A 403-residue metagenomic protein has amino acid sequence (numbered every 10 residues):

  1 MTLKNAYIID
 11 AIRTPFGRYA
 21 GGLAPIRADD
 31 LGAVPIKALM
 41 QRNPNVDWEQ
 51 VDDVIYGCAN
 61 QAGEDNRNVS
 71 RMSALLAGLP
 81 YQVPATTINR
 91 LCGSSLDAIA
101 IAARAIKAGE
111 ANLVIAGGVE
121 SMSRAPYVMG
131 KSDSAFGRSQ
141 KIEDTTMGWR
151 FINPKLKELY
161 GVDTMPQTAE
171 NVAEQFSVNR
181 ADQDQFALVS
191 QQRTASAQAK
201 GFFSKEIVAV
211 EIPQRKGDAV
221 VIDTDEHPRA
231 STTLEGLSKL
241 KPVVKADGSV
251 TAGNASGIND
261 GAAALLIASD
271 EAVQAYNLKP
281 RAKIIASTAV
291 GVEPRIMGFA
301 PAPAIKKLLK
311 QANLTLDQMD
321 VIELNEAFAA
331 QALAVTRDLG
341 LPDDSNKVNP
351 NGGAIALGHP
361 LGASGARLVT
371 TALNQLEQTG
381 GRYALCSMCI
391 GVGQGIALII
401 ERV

Functional and structural regions predicted by a protein language model:
M1-A28, M147, T232-F299, P303 (+5 more regions): Condensing-enzyme catalytic core mediating Claisen C-C bond formation in acyl metabolism
R13-T14, P25, D29-V34, N45 (+3 more regions): N-terminal extracellular/periplasmic Venus flytrap/periplasmic-binding protein-like
A24-G93, D97-V114, G118-G137, I207-D223 (+3 more regions): Conserved beta-ketoacyl condensing-enzyme motif
I26, C58-L113, T146-W149, L159-T164 (+4 more regions): Conserved catalytic cysteine-centered active-site region of acyl-thioester-dependent Claisen-condensing enzymes
D29-P44, V69-S73, A98-I101, M165-V172 (+6 more regions): Short, well-ordered amphipathic alpha-helical segments that serve as non-catalytic structural scaffolds within diverse
I88-E120, A173-F202, A264-E271, R337 (+2 more regions): Active-site-proximal alpha-helical scaffold in enzymes
L113-N171: Flexible glycine-/small-residue-enriched beta->alpha junction loops that bind anionic phosphate/pyrophosphate groups
E170, F203-E206, Q214, I285-A356: Active-site pocket-lining segment
